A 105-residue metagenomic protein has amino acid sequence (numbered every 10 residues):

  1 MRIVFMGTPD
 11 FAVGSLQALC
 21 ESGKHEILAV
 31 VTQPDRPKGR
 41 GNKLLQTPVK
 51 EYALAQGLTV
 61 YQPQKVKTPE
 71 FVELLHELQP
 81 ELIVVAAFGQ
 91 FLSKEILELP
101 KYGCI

Functional and structural regions predicted by a protein language model:
M1-I105: One-carbon transfer enzymes
